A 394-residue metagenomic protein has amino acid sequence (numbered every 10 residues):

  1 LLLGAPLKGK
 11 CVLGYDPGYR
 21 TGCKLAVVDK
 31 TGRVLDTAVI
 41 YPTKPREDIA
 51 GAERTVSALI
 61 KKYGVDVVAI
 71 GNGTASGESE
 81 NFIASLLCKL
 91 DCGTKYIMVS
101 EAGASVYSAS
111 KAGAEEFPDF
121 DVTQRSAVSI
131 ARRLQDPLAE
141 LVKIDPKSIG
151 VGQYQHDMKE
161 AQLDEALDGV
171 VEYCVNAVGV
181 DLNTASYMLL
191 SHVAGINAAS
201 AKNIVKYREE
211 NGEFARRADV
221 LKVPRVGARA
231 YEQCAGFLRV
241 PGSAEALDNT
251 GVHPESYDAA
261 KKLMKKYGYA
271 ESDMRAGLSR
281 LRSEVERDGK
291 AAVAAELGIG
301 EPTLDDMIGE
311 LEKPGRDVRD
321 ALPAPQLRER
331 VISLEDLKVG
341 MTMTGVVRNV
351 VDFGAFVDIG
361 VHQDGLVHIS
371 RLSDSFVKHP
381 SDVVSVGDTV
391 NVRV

Functional and structural regions predicted by a protein language model:
L1, K8-Y15, R20-D168: Phosphate- and other anionic-substrate recognition elements at nucleic-acid/protein interfaces
L1-K8, K261-E329: Extended, charged alpha/beta regions that create polyanion-binding interfaces
L25-V27, A355-I359: SH3/SH3-like beta-barrel fold
E115-E213, A230-K262, E301-E329, K338-T344 (+1 more regions): Long, highly charged, low-complexity intrinsically disordered interaction regions that mediate electrostatic DNA/RNA
K338, V377-N391: Short nucleic-acid-contacting surface segments enriched for D/E, G, S/T with interspersed K/R
D352-V357, D364: Short aromatic-glycine-enriched beta-strand elements
D364-V383: Beta-strand/loop nucleic-acid-binding surfaces
